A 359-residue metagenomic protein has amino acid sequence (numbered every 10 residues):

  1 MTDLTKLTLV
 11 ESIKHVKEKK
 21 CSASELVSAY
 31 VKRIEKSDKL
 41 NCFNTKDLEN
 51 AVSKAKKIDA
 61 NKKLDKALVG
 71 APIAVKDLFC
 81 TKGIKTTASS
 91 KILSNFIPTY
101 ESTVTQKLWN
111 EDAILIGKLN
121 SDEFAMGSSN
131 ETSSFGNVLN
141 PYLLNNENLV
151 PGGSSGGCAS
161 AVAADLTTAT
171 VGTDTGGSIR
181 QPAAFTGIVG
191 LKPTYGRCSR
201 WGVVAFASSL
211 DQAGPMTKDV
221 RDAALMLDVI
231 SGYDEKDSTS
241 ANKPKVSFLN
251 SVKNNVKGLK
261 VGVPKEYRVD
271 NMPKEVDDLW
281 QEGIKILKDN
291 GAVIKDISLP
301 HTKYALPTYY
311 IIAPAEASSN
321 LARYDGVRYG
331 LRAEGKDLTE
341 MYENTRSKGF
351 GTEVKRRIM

Functional and structural regions predicted by a protein language model:
M1-K46, N50-S53, D289-G291: An N-terminal boundary/leader segment
A23, V27, K56-D59, N250 (+3 more regions): Acyltransferase
L26-Y30, T308-Y309, V354-M359: Short alpha-helical scaffolding segments that buttress acidic/His motifs in well-ordered protein cores
Y30, A51, E101, A223 (+3 more regions): Residue-level signal for inorganic ion chemistry
S37-D38, A67-V104, S128: Enzymes and membrane/adaptor proteins characterized by extended Gly/Ser/Thr/Asp/Glu-rich, aromatic-dotted
L64, L68-A88, N148, N255-P264 (+1 more regions): Short helix-loop capping/hinge segments that flank enzyme active sites or metal/cofactor-binding pockets
Y100-S102, Q106-Y233: Short glycine/serine-rich loop segments
K192-L279, G283, K336-T345: A short helix-breaking turn/cap at a secondary-structure junction
